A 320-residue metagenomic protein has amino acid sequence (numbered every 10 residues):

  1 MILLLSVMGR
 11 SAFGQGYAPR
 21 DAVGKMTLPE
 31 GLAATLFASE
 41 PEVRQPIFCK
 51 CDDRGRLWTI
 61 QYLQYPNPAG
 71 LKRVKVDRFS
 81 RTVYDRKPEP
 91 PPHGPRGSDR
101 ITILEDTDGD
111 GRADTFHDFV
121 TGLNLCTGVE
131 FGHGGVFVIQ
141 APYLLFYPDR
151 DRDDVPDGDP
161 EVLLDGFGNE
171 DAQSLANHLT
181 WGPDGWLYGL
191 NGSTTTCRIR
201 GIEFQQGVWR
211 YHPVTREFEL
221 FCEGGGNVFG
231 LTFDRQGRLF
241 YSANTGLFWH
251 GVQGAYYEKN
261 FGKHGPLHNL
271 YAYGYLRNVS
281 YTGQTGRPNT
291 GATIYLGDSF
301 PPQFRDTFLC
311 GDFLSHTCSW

Functional and structural regions predicted by a protein language model:
M1-S11: Bacterial N-terminal signal peptides
F13-W320: Beta-propeller blade termini and top-face loops
